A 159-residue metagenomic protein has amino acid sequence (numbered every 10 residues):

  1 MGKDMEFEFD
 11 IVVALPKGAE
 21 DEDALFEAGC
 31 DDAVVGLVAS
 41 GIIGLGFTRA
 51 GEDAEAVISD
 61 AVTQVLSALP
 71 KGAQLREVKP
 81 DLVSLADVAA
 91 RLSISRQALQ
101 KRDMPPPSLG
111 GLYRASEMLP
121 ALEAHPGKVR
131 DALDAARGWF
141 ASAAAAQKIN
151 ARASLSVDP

Functional and structural regions predicted by a protein language model:
M1-L15: Short glycine-/aliphatic-rich beta-strand segments at the starts of folded cytosolic domains
P16-D23, D53-I58: Short, conserved charged micro-motifs
A19-I43: A short, structured beta-strand/loop element
D32-A39, T63-D81: Conserved short beta-strand edge segments in small beta-sheet-based binding/regulatory domains
G41-A54: A short, exposed loop/beta-hairpin motif centered on an aromatic-Gly-Thr core
K79-L99: Polyanion-binding surface elements
S93-H125: Major-groove DNA-recognition helix of helix-turn-helix-type DNA-binding domains
L119-P159: A short, Lys/Arg-enriched interface patch at domain edges and termini
